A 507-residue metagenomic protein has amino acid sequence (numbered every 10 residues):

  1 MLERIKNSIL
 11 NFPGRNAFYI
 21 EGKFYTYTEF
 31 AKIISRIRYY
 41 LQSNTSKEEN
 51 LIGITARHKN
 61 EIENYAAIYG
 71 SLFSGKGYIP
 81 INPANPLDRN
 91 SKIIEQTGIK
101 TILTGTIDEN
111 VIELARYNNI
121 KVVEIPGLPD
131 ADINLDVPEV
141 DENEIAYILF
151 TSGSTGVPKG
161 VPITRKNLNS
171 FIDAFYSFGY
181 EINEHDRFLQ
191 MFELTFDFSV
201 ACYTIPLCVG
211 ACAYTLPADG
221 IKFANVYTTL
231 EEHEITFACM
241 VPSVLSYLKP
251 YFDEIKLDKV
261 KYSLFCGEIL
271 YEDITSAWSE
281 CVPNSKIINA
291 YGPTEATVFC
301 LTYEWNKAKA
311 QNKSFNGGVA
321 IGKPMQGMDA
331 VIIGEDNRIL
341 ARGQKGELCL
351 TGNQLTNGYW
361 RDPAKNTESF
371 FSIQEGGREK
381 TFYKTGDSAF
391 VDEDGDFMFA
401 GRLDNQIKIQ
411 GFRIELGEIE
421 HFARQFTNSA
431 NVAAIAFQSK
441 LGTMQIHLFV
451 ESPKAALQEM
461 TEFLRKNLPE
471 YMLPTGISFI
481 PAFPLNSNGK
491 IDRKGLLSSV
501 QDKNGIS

Functional and structural regions predicted by a protein language model:
E3-T26, Y69, A146-I148, G395-D396: AMP-dependent adenylate-forming
G14-N44, K59, S91, I163-N169: Conserved AMP-binding/adenylate-forming core of the ANL superfamily
K23, Y40-A84, R187-E193: Conserved AMP-binding/adenylate-forming
T26-T28, E144-D173: Conserved AMP-binding A3 loop
I102-R116, K121-P138, L168, K286-N289 (+1 more regions): AMP-dependent adenylate-forming
I133-F150, V157, I182-F188, L194: Conserved pre-ATP/AMP-binding loop-to-beta segment of ANL
K159-R187, D197-T236: Conserved AMP-binding/adenylation subdomain of ANL enzymes
V209-A211, C239, K249-N316, A320: Gly/Ser/Thr-rich phosphate-binding loop
